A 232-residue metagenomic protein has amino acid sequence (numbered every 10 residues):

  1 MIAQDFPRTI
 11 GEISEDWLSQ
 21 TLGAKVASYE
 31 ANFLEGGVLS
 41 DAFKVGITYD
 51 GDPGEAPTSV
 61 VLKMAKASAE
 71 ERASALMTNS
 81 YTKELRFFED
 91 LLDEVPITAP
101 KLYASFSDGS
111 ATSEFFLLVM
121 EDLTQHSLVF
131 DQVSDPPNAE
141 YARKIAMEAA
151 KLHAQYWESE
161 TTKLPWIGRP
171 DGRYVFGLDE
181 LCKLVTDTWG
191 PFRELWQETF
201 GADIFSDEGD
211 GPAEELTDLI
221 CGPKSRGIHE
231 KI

Functional and structural regions predicted by a protein language model:
M1-F115, C221-I232: Conserved NTP-binding catalytic cores of kinases and kinase-like/nucleotidyltransferase enzymes across multiple kinase
A65-A69, Q125-Q132: A short small-residue
L118-Q125: Short pocket-lining segment of the protein kinase catalytic domain that shapes the ATP-binding cleft
S127-I232: ATP-dependent phospho-/nucleotidyl transfer catalytic cores
